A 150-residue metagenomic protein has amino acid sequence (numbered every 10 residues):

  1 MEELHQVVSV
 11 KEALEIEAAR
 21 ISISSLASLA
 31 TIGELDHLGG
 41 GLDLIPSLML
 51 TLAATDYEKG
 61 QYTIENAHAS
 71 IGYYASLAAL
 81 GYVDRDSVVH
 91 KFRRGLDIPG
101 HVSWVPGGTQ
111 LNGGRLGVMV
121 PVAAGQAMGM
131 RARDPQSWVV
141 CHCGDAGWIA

Functional and structural regions predicted by a protein language model:
M1-I16: Non-catalytic, mobile gating and regulatory segments of ester bond hydrolases
E15-I23: Onset of an N-terminal alpha helix
S22-A150: Cofactor-binding active-site loop characterized by glycine-rich and histidine/acidic residues
